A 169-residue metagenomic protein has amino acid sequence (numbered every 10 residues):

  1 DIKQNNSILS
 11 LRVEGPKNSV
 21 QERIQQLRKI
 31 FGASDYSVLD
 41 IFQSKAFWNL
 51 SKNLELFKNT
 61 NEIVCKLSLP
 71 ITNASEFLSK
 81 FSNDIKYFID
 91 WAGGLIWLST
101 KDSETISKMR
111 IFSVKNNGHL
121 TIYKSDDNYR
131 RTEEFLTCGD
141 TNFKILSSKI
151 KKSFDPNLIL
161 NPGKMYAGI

Functional and structural regions predicted by a protein language model:
D1-L39: A conserved active-site cap/scaffold subdomain adjacent to cofactor or substrate pockets
I30, S34-I169: Conserved glycine-rich FAD pyrophosphate-binding loop
